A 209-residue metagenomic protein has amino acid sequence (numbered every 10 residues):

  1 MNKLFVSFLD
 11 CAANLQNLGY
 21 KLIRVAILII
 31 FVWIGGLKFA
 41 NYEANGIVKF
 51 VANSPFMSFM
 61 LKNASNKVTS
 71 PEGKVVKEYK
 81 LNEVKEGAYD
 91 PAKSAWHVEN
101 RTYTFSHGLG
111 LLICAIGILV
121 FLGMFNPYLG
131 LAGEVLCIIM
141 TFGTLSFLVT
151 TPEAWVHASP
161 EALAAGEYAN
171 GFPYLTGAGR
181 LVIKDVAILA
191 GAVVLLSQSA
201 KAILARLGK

Functional and structural regions predicted by a protein language model:
M1-K209: Membrane-interface extramembranous regions
